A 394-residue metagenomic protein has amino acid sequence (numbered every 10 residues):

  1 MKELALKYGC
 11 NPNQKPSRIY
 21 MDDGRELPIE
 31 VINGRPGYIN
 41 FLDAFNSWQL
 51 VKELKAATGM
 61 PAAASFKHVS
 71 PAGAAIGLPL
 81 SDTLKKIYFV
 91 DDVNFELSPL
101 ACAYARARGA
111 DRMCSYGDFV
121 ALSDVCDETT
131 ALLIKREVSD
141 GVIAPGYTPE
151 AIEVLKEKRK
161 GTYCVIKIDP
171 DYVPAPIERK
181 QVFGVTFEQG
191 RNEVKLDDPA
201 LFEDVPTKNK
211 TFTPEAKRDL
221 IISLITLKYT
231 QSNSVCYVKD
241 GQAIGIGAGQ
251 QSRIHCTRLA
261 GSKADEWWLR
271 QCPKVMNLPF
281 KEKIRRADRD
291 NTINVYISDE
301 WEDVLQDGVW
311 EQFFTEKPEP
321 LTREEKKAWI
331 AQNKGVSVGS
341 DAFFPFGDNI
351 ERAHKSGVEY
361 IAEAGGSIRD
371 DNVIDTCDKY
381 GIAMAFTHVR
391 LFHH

Functional and structural regions predicted by a protein language model:
M1-A200, A216-S234: Active-site loops and adjacent core secondary-structure elements that bind or stabilize anionic groups
D23-R35, A110-Y116, G190-K210, A287-V309 (+2 more regions): Gly-rich Lys/Arg/Thr-decorated short loops/hinges at beta-loop-alpha junctions or inter-strand turns that position
E53, Y229, E266-R270, K355 (+1 more regions): Conserved helix-loop functional segments at active or binding sites
A57-S65, V165-I168, S232-K239, L269-F280 (+1 more regions): Flexible, glycine/charged-enriched surface loops at secondary-structure junctions
S70, C126, K239-Q242, F344 (+1 more regions): Active-site-proximal loop/turn and secondary-structure-junction residues that shape catalytic pockets, frequently
A72-M113, I244-F343: Glycine- and Gly-Pro-enriched alpha-helical subdomains that act as flexible, kink-prone "lid/hinge" or packing modules
D118, L122-S123, R136-I166, D171-V173 (+6 more regions): C-terminal binding/interaction regions
V125, D204-E215, F344: Bateman/CBS regulatory modules and CBS-like beta-alpha motifs in cytosolic regions of diverse proteins
